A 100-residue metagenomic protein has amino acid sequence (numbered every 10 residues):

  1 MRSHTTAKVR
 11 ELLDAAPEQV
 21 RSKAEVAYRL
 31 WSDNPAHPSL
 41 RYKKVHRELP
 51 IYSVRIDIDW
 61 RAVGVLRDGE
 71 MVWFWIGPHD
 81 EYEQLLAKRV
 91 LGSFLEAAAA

Functional and structural regions predicted by a protein language model:
M1-A27, A100: Arg/Lys-rich, positively charged N-terminal/basic patches that mediate binding to nucleic acids
S3, A36-S39, I76: Non-catalytic, surface-exposed connector residues within folded enzymatic/regulatory domains
A7, E18-V20, P38, Y52 (+2 more regions): Short alpha-helical segments used as structural interaction elements across diverse proteins
A7-K8, E48, R67-D68: Short glycine-enriched loop/turn motifs at secondary-structure junctions
R10, Y28-W31, W73-W75: Tryptophan-centered motif/residue detector
R29-V54: A short, surface-exposed loop/turn module that caps and links secondary-structure elements
I56-A100: Enriched for short, Lys/Arg-rich terminal
